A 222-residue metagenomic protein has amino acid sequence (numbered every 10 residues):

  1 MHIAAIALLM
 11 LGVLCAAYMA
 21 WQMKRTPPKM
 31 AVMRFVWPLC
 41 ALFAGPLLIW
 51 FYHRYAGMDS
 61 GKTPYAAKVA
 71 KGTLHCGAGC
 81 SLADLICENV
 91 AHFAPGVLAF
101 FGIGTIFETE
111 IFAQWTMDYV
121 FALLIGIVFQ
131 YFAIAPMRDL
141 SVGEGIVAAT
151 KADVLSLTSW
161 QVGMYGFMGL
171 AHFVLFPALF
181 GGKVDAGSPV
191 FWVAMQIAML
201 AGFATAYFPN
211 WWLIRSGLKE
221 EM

Functional and structural regions predicted by a protein language model:
M1-M222: Alpha-helical membrane segments of multi-pass proteins
